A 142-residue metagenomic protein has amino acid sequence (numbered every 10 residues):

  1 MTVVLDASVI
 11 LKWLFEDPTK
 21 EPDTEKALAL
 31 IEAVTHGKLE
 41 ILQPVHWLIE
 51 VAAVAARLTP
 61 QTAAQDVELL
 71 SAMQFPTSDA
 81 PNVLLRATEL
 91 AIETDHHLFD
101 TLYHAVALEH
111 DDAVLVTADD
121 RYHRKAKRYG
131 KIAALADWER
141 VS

Functional and structural regions predicted by a protein language model:
M1-Q43, A56-Q65, R140-S142: Short, well-structured N-terminal submotif of metal-dependent ribonuclease cores
T2, A33, L48, M73-T77 (+1 more regions): Acidic, PIN/NYN-like endoribonuclease modules and their adjacent C-terminal/linker elements
L5, L42-Q43, S78, L98-T101 (+1 more regions): Short beta-strand scaffold positions
S8, V45, P81, D119-D120: Alpha-helix N-cap/helix-start capping motif
I10, E50-V54, R86: A general alpha-helix detector
Q43-W47, V83, Y103: Short, conserved alpha-helical segments within structured domains
D66-T94: Acidic catalytic patch
